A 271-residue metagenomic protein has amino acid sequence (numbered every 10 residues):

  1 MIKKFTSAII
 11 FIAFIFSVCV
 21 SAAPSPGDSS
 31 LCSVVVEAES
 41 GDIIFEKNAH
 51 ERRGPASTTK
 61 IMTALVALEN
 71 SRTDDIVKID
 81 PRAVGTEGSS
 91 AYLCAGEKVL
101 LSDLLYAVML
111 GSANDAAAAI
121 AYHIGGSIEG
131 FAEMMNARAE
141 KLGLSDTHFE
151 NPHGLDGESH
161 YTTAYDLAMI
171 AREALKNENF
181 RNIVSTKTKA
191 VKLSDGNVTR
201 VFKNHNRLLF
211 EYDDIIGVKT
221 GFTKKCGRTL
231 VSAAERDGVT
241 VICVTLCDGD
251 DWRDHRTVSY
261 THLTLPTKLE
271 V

Functional and structural regions predicted by a protein language model:
M1-I9: Bacterial N-terminal signal peptides that target proteins for export
I9-S17: Bacterial N-terminal signal peptides
S21-Y165, M169-E178: Active-site-adjacent loops and short helices of periplasmic peptidoglycan-processing enzymes
L144-S145, D156-L263: Domain-terminus/edge residues, biased toward the C-terminal soluble/receptor-binding domains of extracytoplasmic
H262, T267-V271: Single conserved hydrophobic/aromatic residue that forms the stacking wall/gate of nucleotide- or nucleobase-binding
